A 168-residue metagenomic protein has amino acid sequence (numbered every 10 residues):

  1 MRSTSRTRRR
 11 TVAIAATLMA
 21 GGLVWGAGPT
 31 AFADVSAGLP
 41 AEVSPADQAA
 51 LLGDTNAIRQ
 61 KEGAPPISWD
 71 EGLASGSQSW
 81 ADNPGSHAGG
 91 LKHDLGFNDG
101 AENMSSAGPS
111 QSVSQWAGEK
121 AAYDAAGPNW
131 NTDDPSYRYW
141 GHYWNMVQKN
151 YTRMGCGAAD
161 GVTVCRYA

Functional and structural regions predicted by a protein language model:
M1-D34: Secretory targeting and sorting signals
S5-T7, N56, A117: Short alpha-helical segments used as structural interaction elements across diverse proteins
A27, E71, A158: Glycine-rich, histidine-containing beta strand-loop boundary motifs that form or position
L39, V43-G100: Short, well-ordered surface patches within globular domains
F97-A168: A well-ordered secondary-structure block
